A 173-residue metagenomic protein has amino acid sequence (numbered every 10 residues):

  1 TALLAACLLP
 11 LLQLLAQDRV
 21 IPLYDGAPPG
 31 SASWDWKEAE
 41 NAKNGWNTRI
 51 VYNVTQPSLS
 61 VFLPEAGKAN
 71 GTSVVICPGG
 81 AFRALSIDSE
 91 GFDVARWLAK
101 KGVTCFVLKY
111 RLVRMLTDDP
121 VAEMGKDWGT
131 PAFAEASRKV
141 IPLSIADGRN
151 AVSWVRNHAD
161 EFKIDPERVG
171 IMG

Functional and structural regions predicted by a protein language model:
A2-Q13: Bacterial N-terminal signal peptides
Y24-G26, R49, L59-N70, F162: Short beta-strand-to-loop junctions in surface cap/lid or active-site-entrance loops
A27, P78-R83: Active-site glycine-rich loops that stabilize anionic/oxyanionic intermediates across multiple enzyme folds
K68, A81-E90, K109-L143: Cap/lid segment of the alpha/beta-hydrolase catalytic domain
N70-G79: Short beta-strand element of the alpha/beta-hydrolase
A81-R83, C105, W154: Serine-hydrolase catalytic-loop signature spanning alpha/beta hydrolases and amidase-signature enzymes
A95-L116: Conserved alpha/beta-hydrolase
D127-D147, S153-I171: Gly/Ser-rich "nucleophile elbow"/oxyanion-hole loop immediately N-terminal to the catalytic nucleophile in hydrolases
